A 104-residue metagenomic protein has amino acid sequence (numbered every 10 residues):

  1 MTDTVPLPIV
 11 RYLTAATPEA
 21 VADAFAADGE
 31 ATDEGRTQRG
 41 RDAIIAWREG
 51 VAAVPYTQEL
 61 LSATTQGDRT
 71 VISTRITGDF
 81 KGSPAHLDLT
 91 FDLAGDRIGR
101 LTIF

Functional and structural regions predicted by a protein language model:
M1-F104: C-terminal and inter-domain tail/linker signature
